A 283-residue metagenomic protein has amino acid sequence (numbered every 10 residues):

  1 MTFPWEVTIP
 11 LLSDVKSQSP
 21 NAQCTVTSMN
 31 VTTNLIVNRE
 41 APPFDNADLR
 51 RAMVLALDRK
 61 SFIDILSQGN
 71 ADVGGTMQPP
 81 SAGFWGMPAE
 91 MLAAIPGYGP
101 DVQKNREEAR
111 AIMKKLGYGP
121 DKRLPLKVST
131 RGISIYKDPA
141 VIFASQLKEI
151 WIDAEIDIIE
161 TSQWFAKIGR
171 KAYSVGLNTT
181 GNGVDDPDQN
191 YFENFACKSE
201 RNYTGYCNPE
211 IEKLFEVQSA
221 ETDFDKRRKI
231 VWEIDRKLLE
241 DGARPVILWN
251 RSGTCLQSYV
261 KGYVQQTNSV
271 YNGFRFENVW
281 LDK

Functional and structural regions predicted by a protein language model:
M1-A41, D64-I65: Extracellular/periplasmic solute-recognition and catalytic clefts
W5-T8, V102-R106, R110-N182, K198 (+3 more regions): Ligand/substrate-recognition segments at binding pockets and active sites
I9-L12, K16, N34, R50 (+12 more regions): Extracytoplasmic/secreted envelope proteins and their assembly/folding machinery, especially bacterial periplasmic
L11-V26, R170-V175, D186-R201, Q257-Y263: Ligand-binding "clamshell"
T27-A52, A56, I65, E216 (+1 more regions): A bilobed periplasmic-binding-protein/Venus flytrap-type ligand-binding module shared by bacterial periplasmic
D48, I63, P100-Q103, D153-W164 (+3 more regions): Extracytoplasmic/peripheral linker and loop segments enriched in polar/acidic and small residues with frequent Thr/Pro
V73-K115, I133-K137: Structural transition elements
T254-K283: Long beta-strand-rich cores associated with HINT superfamily self-processing modules
